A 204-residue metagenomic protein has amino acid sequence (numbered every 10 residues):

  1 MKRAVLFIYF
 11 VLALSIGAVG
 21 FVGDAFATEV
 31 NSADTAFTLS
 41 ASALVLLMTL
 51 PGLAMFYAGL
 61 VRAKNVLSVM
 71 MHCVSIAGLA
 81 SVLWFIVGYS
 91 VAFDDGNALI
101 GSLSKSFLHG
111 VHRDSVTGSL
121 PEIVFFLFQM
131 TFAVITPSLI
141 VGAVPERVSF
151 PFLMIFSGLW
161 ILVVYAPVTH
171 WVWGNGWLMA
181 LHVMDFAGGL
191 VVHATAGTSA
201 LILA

Functional and structural regions predicted by a protein language model:
K2-A204: Hydrophobic alpha-helical transmembrane bundles of multi-pass membrane proteins
